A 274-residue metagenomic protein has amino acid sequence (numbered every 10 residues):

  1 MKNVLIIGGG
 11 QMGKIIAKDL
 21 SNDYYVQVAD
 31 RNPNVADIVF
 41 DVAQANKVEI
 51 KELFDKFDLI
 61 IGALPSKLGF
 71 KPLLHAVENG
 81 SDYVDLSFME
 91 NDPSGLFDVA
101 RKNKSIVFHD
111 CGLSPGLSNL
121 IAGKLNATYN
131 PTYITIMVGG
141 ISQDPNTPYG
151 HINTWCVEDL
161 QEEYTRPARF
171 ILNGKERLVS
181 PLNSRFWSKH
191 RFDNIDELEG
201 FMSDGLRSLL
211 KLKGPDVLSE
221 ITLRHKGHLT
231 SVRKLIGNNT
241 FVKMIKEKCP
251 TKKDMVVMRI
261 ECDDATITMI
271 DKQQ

Functional and structural regions predicted by a protein language model:
V4-G8: Conserved N-terminal Rossmann-fold NAD(P)-binding element of oxidoreductases
M12: Hydrophobic/small residue at the entry helix of a nucleotide-binding pocket
Y24-V39: NAD(P)-binding Rossmann-fold cofactor-contacting core
A43-K56: Conserved Rossmann-fold cofactor-binding substructure of NAD(P)-dependent oxidoreductases
L59-A76, M89-D92: Beta-loop-alpha module in the N-terminal Rossmann-like domain of NAD(P)-dependent dehydrogenases, especially those
N79-D82, N103-S105: A short helix->loop->beta-strand "cap" motif at the edges of active sites that frequently abuts
S87-H109: Rossmann-fold NAD(P)-binding glycine/threonine-rich loop
A127-Q274: C-terminal catalytic/substrate-binding lobe primarily of soluble NAD(P)-dependent oxidoreductases
